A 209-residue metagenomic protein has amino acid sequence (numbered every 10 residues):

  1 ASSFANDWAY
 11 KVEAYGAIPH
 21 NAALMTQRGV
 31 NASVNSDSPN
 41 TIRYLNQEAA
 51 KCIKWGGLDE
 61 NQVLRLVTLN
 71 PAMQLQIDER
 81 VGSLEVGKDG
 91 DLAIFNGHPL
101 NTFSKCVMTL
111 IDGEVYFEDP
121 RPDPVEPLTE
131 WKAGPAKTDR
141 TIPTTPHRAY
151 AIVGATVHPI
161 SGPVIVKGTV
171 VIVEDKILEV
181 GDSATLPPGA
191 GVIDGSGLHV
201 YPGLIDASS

Functional and structural regions predicted by a protein language model:
S2-F4, N35-D37, F95-N96, V153 (+3 more regions): Generic beta-strand/beta-sheet core signal
S2-F95, S104, D139-I142, P146: His/Asp/Glu-enriched, well-ordered alpha-helical/loop segment that forms or immediately abuts the divalent-metal
M25, C52, V63, P71 (+8 more regions): Divalent metal-coordination and catalytic microenvironments
A72-L75, H98-L100, T141-I142, R148 (+2 more regions): Short loop/turn motifs at secondary-structure junctions and domain boundaries
E85-P127: C-terminal cap of metal-dependent C-N hydrolases
I111-A149: Pro/Ala/Gly-rich low-complexity, hydrophilic intrinsically disordered segments
S161-G203: Histidine-rich, glycine-flanked metal-binding segment
